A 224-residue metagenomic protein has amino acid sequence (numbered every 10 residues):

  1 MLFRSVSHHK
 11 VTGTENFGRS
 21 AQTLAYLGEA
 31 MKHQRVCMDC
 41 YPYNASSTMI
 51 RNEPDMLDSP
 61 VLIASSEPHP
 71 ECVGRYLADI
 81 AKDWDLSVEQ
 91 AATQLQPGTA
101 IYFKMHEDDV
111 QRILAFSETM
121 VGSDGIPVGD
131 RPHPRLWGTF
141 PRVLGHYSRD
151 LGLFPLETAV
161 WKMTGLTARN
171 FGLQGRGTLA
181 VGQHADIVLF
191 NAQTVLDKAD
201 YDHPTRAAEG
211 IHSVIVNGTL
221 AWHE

Functional and structural regions predicted by a protein language model:
V6-G152: Active-site neighborhoods of metal-dependent hydrolases
D39, D85, D124, A159 (+4 more regions): Divalent metal-coordination and catalytic microenvironments
A100-Q111, L151-V160, A168-T205: Acidic, glycine-enriched loop/beta-strand segments at the rims of small-molecule binding/catalytic pockets
R112-E118, S123-D124, T139, I187-E224: C-terminal cap of metal-dependent C-N hydrolases
